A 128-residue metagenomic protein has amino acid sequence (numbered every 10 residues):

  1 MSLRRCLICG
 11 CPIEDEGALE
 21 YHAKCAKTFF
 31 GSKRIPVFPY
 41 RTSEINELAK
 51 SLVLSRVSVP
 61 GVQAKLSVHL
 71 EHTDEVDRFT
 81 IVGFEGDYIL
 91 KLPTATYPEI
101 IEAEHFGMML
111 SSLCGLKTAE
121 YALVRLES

Functional and structural regions predicted by a protein language model:
M1-N46: Regulatory N- and C-terminal appendages and interdomain linkers associated with kinase/kinase-like NTP transferase
I45-S128: Conserved ATP-binding subdomain of kinase catalytic cores across diverse folds
